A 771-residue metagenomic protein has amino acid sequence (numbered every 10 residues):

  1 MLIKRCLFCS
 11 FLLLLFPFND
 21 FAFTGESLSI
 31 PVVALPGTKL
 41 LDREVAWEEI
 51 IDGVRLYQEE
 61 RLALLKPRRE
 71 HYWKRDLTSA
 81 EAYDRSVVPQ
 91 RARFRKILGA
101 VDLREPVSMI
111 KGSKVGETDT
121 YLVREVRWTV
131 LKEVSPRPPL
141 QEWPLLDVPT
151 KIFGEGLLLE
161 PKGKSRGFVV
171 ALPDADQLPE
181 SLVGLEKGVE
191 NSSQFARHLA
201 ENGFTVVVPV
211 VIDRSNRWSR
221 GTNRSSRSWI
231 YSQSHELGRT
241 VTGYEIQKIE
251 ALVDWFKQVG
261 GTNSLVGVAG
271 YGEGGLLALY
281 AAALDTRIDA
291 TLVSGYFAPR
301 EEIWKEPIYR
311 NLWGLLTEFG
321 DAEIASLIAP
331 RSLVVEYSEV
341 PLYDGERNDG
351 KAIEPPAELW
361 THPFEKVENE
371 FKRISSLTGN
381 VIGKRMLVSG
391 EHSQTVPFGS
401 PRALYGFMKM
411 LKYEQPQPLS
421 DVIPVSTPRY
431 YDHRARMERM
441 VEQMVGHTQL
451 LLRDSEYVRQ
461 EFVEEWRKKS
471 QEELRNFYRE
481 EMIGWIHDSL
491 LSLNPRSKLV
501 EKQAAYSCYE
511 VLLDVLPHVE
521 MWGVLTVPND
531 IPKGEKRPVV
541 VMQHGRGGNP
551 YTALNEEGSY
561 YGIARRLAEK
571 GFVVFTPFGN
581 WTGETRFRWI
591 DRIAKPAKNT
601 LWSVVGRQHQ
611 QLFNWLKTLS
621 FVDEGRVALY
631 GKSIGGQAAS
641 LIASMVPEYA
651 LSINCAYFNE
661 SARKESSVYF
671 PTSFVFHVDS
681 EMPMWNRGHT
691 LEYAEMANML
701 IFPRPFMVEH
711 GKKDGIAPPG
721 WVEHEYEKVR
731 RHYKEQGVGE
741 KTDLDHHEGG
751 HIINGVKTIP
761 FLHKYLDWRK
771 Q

Functional and structural regions predicted by a protein language model:
M1-F8: Bacterial N-terminal signal peptides that target proteins for export
C9-F18: Bacterial N-terminal signal peptides
F23-F153, D254, T286, R300-E520 (+3 more regions): Alpha/beta-hydrolase-fold serine-hydrolase catalytic core, especially in secreted/extracellular enzymes
S113-P138, P144, P149-K151, L157 (+10 more regions): Catalytic cores of nucleotide-enabled group-transfer and carboxylate-activating enzymes in metabolic and assembly-line
G156-S165, A175, L516, G523-E535 (+1 more regions): Short beta-strand-to-loop junctions in surface cap/lid or active-site-entrance loops
R166-K257, Y271, Y296-Y309, P532-T618 (+1 more regions): Cap/lid segment of the alpha/beta-hydrolase catalytic domain
V210, A269, S294-G295, E336 (+5 more regions): Alpha/beta-hydrolase-fold catalytic nucleophile elbow
L252-L327, N614-S680, N686-R687: Primarily recognizes the serine-hydrolase "nucleophile elbow" in alpha/beta-hydrolase and SGNH/GDSL folds
